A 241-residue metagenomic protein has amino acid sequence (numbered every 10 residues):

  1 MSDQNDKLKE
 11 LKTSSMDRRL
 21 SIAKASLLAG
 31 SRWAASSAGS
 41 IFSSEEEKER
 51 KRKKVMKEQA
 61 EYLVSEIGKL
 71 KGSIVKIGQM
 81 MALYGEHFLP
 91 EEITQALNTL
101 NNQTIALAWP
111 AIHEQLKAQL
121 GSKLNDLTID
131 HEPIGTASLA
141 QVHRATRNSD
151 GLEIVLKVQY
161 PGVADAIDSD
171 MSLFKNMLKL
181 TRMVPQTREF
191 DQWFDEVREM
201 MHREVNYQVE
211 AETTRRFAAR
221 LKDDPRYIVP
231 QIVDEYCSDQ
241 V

Functional and structural regions predicted by a protein language model:
M1-V241: Broad phosphate/nucleotide-binding scaffolds in NTP-utilizing and phosphate-metabolizing enzymes
